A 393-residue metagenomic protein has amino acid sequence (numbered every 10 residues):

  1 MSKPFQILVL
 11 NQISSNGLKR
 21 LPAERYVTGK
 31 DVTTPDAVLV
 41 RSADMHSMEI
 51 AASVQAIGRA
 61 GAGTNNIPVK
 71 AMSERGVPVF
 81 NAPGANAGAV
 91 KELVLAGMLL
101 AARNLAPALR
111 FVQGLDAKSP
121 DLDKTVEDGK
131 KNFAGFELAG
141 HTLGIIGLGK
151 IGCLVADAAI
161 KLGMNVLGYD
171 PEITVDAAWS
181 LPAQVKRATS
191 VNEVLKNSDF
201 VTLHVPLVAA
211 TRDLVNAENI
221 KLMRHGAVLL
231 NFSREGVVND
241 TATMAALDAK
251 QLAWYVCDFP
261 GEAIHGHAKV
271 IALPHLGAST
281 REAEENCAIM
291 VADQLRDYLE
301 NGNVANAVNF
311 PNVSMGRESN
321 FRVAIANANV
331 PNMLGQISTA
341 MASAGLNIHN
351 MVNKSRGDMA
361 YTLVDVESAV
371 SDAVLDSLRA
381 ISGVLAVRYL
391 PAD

Functional and structural regions predicted by a protein language model:
M1-A82, K196, N216-E218, L222 (+2 more regions): An N-terminal-biased, well-structured beta-alpha scaffold segment characteristic of Rossmann-like dinucleotide-binding
H46-M48, L167, P171-I264, S279: Rossmann-like adenosine-cofactor binding region
P83-T142, E300-V308: Phosphate-binding beta-alpha-beta segment of Rossmann-like dinucleotide-binding domains, i.e., the NAD(P)
K91-R110, D157-M164, I289-N303, S338-A342 (+1 more regions): Oxidoreductase and adenylate-handling cofactor-binding alpha/beta cores
L148-G149: Glycine-rich Rossmann-fold phosphate-binding loop(s) that bind the pyrophosphate of adenine dinucleotide cofactors
G152-C153: N-terminal Rossmann-fold NAD(P) dinucleotide-binding loop
K221, H225-R317, A328, Y361 (+3 more regions): Rossmann-like dinucleotide-binding domain for NAD(H)/NADP(H)
A305, N309-D393: A conserved regulatory-domain signal marking ACT and ACT-like small-molecule sensing domains and adjacent regulatory
